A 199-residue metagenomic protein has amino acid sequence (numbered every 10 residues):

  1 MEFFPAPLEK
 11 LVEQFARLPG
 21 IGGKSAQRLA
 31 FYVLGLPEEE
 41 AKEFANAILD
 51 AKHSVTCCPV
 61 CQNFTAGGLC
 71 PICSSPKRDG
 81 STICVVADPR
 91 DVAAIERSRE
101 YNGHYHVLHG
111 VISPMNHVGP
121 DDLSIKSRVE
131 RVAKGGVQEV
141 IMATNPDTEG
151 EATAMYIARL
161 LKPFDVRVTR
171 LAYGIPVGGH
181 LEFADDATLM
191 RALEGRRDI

Functional and structural regions predicted by a protein language model:
E2-L8, R17, A30-V92: Cys/His-rich Zn2+-binding cysteine-cluster or related metal-binding knuckle/ribbon modules and their
E9-A16, V33-L36, N63-F64, S75-P76 (+2 more regions): S-adenosyl-L-methionine-dependent methyltransferase catalytic core, i.e., the SAM/SAH-binding region
A16, L34, L49, A66 (+8 more regions): Signal for well-folded cores of large energy- and translation-related assemblies
A26, S75-T144: Extended interfacial segments that mediate partner engagement and assembly in macromolecular machines
Q27-Y32, L181: Short hydrophobic alpha-helical segments that form membrane-spanning helices or hydrophobic packing faces of helical
N102, V129-I141, N145-I199: Long C-terminal interaction/binding lobes of large macromolecular proteins
